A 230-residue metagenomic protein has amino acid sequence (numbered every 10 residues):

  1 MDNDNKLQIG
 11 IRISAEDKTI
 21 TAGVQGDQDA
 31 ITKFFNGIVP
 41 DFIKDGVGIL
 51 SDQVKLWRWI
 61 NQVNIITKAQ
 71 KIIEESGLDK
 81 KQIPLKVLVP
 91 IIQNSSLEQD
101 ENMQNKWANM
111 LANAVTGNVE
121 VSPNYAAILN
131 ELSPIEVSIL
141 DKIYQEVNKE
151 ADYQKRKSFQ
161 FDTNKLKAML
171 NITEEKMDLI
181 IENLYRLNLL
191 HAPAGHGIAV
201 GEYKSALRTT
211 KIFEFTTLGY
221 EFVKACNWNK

Functional and structural regions predicted by a protein language model:
M1-N5, G10, S14-T21, H196-I212: Winged-helix/helix-turn-helix nucleic-acid-interaction surface
N5-L132: Charged, alpha-helical interface segments at or near domain boundaries
K81-K86, K167-A199, R208-T210: Short amphipathic alpha-helical interaction segments
T116-L170: Short amphipathic alpha-helical interface segments
E202-K230: Short, amphipathic alpha-helical interaction segments positioned at domain boundaries
